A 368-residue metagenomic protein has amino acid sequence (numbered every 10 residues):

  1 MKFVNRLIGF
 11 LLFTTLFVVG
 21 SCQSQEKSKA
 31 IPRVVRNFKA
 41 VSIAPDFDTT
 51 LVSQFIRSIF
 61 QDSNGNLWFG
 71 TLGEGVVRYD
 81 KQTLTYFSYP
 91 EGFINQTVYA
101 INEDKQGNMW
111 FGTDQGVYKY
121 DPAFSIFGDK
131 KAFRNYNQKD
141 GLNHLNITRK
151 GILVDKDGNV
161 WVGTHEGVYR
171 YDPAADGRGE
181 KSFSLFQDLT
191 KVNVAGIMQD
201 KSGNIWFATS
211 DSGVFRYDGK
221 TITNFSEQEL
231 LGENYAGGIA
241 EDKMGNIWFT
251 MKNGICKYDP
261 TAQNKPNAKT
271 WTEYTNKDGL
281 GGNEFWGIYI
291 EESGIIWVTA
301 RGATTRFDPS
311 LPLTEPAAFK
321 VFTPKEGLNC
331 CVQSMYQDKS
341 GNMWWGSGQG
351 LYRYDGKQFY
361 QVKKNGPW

Functional and structural regions predicted by a protein language model:
M1-W368: Carboxylate-rich, polar loop motifs that coordinate divalent cations or form catalytic acidic clusters
